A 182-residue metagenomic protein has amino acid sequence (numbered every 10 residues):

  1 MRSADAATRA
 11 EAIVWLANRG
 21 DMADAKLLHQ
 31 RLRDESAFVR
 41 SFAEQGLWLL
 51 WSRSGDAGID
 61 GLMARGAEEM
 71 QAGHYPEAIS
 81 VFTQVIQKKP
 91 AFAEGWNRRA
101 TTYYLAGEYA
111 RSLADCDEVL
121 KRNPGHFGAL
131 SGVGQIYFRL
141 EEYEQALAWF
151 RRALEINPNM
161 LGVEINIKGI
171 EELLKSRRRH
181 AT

Functional and structural regions predicted by a protein language model:
M1, D21-L32, D56-M63, R111-A114: Amphipathic alpha-helical scaffolding segments comprising HEAT/armadillo-like alpha-solenoid repeats
N18, L49-R53, Q71, L105 (+2 more regions): Register position in tetratricopeptide repeats
